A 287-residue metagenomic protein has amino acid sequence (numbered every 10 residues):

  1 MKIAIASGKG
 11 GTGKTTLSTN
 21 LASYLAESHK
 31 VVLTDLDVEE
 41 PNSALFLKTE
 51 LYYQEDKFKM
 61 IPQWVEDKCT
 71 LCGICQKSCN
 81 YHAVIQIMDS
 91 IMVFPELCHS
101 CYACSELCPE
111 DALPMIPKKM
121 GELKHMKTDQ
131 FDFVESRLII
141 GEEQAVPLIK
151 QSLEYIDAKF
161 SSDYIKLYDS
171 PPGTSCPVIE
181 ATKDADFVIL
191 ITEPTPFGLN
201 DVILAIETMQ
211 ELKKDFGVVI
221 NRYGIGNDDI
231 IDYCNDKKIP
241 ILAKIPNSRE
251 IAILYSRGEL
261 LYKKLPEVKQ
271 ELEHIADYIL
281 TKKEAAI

Functional and structural regions predicted by a protein language model:
M1-A26: Walker A (P-loop) phosphate-binding motif
I3, I206-I287: C-terminal lobe/tail of nucleotide-utilizing enzymes
L17, L21-E27, K48-L71, H82-S100: Ferredoxin-like iron-sulfur electron-transfer modules
H29-A44, P117-E122: Short beta-strand-centered segment that lines the nucleotide-binding/catalytic pocket of NTP-utilizing
L36-D37, R137-I140, Q144, Q151-P177: Switch II (G3) loop of P-loop NTPases
V38-E40, G173, T195-P196, Y223-G226 (+1 more regions): Conserved nucleotide-binding/hydrolysis micro-motifs of P-loop NTPases
I74-M92, A103-K119: Iron-sulfur cluster-binding cysteine motifs and their immediate structural context in ferredoxin-like electron-transfer
S175-P196, V202: Inter-motif core of Ras-like GTPase G domains
